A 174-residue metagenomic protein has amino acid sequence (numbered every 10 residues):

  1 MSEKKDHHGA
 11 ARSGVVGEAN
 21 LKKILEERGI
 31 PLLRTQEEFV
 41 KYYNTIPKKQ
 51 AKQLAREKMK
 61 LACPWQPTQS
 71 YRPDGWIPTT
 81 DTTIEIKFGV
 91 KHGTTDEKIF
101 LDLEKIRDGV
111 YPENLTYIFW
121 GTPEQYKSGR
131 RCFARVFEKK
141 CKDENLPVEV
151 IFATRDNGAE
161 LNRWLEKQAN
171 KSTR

Functional and structural regions predicted by a protein language model:
M1-A55: Interdomain/boundary linker segments immediately adjacent to catalytic/signaling cores
V16, N20, S70, T94-E97 (+1 more regions): Short, well-structured alpha-helical interface segments that form or flank functional binding sites
R28-G29, G109-N114, E144-L146: A structural motif corresponding to the C-terminal end of an alpha-helix and its immediate exit/capping segment
L32-T79, T95: Active-site metal-binding core of divalent-cation-utilizing nuclease and nuclease-like domains
F39-V40, G89, G158: Short, solvent-exposed loop/turn segments at secondary-structure junctions
G75-V90: Conserved catalytic cores of phosphodiester-cleaving nucleases, focusing on short active-site segments
F88-K139: Catalytic cores of nucleic-acid endonucleases
I118-R174: Domain-level recognition of nuclease-like catalytic cores that cleave nucleotide substrates
